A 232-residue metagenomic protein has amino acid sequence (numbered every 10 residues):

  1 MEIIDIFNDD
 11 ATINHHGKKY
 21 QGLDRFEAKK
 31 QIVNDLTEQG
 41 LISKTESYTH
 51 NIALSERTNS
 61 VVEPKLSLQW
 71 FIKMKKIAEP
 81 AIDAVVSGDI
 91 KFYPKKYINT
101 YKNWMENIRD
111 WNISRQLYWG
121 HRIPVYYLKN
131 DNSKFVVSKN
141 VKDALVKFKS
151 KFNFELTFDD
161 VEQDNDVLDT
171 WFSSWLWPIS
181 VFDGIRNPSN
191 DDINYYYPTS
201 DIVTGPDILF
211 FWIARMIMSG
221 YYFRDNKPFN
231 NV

Functional and structural regions predicted by a protein language model:
M1-S133, I208: Residue patterns forming the tRNA-binding/recognition surfaces of aminoacyl-tRNA synthetases and related DALR
E2-A11, E63, S87-I90, T100-W104 (+2 more regions): Conserved active-site neighborhood of enzyme catalytic/cofactor-binding cores
